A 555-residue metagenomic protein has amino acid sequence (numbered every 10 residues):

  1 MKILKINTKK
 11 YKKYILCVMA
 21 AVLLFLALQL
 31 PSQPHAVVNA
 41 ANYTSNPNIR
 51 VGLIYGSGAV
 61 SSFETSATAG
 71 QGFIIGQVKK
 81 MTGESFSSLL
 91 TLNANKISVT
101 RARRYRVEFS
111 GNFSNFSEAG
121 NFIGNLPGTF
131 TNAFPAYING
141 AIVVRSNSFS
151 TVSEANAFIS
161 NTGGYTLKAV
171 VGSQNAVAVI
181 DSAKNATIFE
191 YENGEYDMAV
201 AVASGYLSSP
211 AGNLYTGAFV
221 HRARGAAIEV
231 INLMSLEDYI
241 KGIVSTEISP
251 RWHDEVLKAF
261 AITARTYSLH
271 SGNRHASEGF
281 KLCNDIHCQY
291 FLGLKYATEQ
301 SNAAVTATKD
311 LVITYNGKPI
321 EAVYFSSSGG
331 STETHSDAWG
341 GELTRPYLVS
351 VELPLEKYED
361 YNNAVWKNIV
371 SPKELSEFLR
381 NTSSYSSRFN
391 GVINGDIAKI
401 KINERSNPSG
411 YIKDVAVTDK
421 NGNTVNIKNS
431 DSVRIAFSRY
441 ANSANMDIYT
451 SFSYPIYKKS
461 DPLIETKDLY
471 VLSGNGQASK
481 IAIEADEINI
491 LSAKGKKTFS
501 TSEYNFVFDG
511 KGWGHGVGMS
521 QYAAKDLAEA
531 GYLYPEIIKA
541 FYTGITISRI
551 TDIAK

Functional and structural regions predicted by a protein language model:
K2-K555: Conserved, single-site charged/polar hotspot
